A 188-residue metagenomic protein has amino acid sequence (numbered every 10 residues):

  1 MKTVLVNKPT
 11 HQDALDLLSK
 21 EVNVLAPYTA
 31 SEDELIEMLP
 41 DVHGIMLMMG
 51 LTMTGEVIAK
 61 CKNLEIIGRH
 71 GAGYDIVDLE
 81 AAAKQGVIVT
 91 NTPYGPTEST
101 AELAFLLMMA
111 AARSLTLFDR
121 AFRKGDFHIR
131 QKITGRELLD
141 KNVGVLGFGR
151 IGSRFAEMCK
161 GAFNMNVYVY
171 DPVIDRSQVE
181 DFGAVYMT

Functional and structural regions predicted by a protein language model:
M1, L64, L139-N142: Phosphate-coordination loops involved in phosphoryl transfer and adenosine-cofactor binding
M1-V42, F163: N-terminal glycine-/charge-rich "phosphate-binding" loop or analogous flexible N-terminal tail
K8-D13, G50, Y170-R176: Short, polar loop motifs at secondary-structure junctions
Q12, T29-I36, L51-G55, I76 (+2 more regions): Structural motif corresponding to alpha-helix initiation and N-cap regions
D13-K20, E37, A59, V77-K84 (+1 more regions): Short loop/helix-cap segments at secondary-structure boundaries that form the rim of catalytic
K20, I133-T188: Rossmann-like dinucleotide/phosphate-binding beta-alpha-beta segment
V24-A30, L47-M49, R123-R130, D181-M187: Short gly/ser/thr-rich secondary-structure transition/capping motifs
E32, H43-F122: Phosphate/diphosphate ligand-binding glycine-rich loop within oxidoreductases
